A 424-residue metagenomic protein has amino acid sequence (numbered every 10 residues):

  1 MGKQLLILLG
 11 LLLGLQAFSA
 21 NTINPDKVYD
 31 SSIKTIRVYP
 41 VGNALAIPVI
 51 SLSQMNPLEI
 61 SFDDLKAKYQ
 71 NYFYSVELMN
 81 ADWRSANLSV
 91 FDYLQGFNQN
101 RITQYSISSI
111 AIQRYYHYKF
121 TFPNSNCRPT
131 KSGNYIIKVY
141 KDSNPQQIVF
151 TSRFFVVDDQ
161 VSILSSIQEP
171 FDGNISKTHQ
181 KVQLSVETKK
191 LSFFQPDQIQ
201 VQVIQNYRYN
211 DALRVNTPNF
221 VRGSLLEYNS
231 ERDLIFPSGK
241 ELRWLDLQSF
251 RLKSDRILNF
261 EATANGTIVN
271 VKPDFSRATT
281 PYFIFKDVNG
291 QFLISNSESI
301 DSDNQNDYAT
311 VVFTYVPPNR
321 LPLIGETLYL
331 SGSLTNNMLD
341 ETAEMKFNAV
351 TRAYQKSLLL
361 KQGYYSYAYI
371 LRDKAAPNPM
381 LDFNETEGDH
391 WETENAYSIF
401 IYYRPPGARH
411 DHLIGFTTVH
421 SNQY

Functional and structural regions predicted by a protein language model:
M1-T22: Bacterial Sec-dependent N-terminal signal peptides
Y29-L78, I175-V186, E298-T314: Contiguous beta-strand segments within globular domains
A81-W83, C127, K141-V149, R208 (+2 more regions): Short acidic/polar inter-strand loop motif in beta-rich domains
Q95-Y118, Y209-P218, V312-Q362, K374-P405 (+1 more regions): Aromatic-rich carbohydrate-binding modules that target alpha-glucans
I112-D142: Ligand-binding face of N-terminal immunoglobulin V-set domains in extracellular IgSF glycoproteins
V156-H179, H390-G415: Low-complexity, Pro/Ser/Thr- and charge-rich linker/hinge segments at domain boundaries
Q200-F283: Long, internal scaffold/assembly segments composed of regular secondary structure
V271-I324, L413-Y424: Basic K/R-rich, polyanion-interacting modules in nucleoproteins and related proteins
